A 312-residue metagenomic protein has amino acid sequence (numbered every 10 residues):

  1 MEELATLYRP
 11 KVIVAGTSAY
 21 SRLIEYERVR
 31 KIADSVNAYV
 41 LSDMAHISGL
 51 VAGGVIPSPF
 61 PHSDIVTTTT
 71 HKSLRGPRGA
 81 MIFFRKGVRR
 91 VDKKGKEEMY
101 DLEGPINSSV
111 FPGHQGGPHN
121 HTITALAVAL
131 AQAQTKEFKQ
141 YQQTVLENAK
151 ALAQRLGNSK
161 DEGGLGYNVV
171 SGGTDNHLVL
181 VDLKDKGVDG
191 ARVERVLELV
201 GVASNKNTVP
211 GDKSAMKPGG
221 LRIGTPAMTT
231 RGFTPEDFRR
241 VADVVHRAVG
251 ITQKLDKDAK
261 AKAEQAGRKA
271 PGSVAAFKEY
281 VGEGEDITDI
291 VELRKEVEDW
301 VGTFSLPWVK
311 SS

Functional and structural regions predicted by a protein language model:
M1-N158, E162-G166, G187: Conserved PLP-enzyme active-site core in the AAT-like
P10, E103-S108, I123-Q134, G172-V179 (+3 more regions): Short acidic (Asp/Glu) and glycine-rich catalytic loops that position anionic groups and cofactors
V14, Q115-H119, K139, R155-E162 (+4 more regions): Intrinsically disordered or highly flexible coil/loop and linker segments, enriched in small and charged/polar residues
I32, A151, R155-S159, R192-V200 (+1 more regions): Generic non-transmembrane alpha-helical segments
A127, Q142, L146, A153 (+5 more regions): Generic hydrophobic alpha-helical scaffold/packing signal
T144-K150, D161-G163, G172-L180, P210-A215 (+1 more regions): A glycine-rich phosphate-binding loop feature that marks nucleotide/adenosyl-phosphate handling sites
E147, A215-S312: PLP-dependent enzyme catalytic core of the Aspartate aminotransferase-like
G166-P235: Conserved PLP-binding catalytic core of the aspartate aminotransferase-like
